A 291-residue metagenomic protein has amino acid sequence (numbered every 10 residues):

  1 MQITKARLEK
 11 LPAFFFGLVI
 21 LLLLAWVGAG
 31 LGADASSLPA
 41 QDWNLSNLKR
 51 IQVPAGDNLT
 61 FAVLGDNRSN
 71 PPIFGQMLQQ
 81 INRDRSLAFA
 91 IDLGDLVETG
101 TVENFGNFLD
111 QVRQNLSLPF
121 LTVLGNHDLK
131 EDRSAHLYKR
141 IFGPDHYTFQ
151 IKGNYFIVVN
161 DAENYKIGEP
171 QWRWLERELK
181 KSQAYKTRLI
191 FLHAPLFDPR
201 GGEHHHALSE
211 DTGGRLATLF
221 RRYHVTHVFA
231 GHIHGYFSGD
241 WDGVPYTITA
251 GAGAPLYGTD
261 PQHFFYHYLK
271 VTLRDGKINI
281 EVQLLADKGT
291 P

Functional and structural regions predicted by a protein language model:
T4-G17: N-terminal Sec-pathway targeting helices
F15-W26: Bacterial N-terminal signal peptides
G30-N107: N-terminal active-site segment of His-dependent metallophosphoesterases
L38-L45, V53-A55, T60, V102-R188 (+3 more regions): Extended active-site neighborhood of metal-dependent phosphoesterases/phosphodiesterases
D66, G94-D95, G125-N126, H193 (+1 more regions): Active-site glycine-centered loops adjacent to acidic/histidine catalytic or metal-binding residues that shape
S69, V97-E98, D128, L196 (+1 more regions): Short active-site segment of divalent metal-dependent hydrolases/proteases that encodes the spacing between
N70-F74, Y165-G168, P199, P255-Y257 (+1 more regions): Short, solvent-exposed loop/turn elements at domain surfaces
E281-P291: Short, solvent-exposed aromatic-acidic interface loops
